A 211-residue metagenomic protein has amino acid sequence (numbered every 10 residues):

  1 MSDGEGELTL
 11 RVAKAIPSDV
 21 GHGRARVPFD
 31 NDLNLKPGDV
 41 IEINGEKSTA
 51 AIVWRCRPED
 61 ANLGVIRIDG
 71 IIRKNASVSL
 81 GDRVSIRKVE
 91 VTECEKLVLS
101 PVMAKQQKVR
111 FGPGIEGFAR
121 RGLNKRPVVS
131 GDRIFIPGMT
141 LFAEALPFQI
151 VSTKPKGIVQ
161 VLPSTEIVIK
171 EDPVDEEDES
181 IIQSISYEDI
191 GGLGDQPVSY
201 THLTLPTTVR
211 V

Functional and structural regions predicted by a protein language model:
S2-Y187: Beta-strand/loop-dominated core regions that host nucleotide or nucleotide-derived cofactor-binding catalytic loops
D189-S199: N-terminal pre-P-loop "Q-motif" helix
T201-T207: Conserved small/polar residues in nucleotide/adenosyl-binding loops
